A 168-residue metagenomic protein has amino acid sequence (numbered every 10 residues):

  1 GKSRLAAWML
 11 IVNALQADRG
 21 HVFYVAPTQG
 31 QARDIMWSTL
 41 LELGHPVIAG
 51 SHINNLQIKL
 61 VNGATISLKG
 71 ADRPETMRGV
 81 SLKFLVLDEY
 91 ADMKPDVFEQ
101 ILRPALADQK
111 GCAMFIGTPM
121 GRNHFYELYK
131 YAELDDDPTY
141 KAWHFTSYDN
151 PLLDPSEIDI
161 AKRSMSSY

Functional and structural regions predicted by a protein language model:
G1-Y168: Phosphate/NTP-binding elements of NTP-utilizing enzymes
